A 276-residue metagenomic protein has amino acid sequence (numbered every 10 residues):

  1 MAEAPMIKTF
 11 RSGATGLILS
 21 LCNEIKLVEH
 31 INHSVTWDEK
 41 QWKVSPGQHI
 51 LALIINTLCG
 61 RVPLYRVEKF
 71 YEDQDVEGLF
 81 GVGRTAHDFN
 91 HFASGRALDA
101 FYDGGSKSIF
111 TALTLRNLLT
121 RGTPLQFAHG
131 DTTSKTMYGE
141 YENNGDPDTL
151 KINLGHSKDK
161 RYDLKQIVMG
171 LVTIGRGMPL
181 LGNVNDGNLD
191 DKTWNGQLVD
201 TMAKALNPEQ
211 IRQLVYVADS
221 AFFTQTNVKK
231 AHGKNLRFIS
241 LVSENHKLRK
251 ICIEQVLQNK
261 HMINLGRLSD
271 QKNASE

Functional and structural regions predicted by a protein language model:
M1-N153, D163, G170-D190, N195-G196 (+1 more regions): Dynamic "connector" segments at or just before major functional cores
P124, I211-Q213, L236: Short coil/turn segments at beta-strand junctions that form active-site/ligand-binding loops
L164-Q166, I174, L181-V184, K234 (+1 more regions): An anionic, glycine-rich sequence signature occurring as long contiguous blocks
M178, P208-L214: Short, surface-exposed connector motifs at secondary-structure boundaries
D190, V215-T226, E244-K247: Acidic, metal-coordinating catalytic cores used for nucleic-acid/nucleotide bond scission and strand-transfer chemistry
L206-N207, C252: Non-transmembrane, aqueous-exposed alpha-helical and coiled segments at domain scale
V228-R237: Short, surface-exposed basic-aromatic patches at helix termini and helix-loop junctions that form
